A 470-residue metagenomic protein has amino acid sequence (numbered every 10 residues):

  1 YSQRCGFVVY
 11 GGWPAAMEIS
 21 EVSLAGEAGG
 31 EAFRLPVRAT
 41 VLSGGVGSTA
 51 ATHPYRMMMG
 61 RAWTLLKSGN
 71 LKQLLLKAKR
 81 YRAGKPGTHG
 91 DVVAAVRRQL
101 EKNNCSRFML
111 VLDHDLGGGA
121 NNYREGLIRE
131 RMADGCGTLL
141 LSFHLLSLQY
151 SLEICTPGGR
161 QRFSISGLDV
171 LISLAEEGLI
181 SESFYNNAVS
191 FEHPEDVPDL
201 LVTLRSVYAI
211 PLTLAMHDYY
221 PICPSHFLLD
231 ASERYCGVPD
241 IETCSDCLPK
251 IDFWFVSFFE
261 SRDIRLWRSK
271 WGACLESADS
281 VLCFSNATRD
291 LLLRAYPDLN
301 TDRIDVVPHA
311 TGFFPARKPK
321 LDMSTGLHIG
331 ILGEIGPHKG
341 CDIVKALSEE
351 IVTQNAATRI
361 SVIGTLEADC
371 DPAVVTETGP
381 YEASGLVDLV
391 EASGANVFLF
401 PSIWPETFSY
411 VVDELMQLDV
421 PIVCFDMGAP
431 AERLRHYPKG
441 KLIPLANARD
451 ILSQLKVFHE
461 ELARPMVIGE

Functional and structural regions predicted by a protein language model:
Y1-G69, L76, A94-A95: Basic, ligand-binding patches in group-transfer machinery, especially extracytoplasmic/periplasmic segments
Q99-L100, N104-C105, V111-G126, S190-E192 (+1 more regions): A short, glycine/small-residue-rich beta-strand->loop->alpha-helix junction that serves as a flexible
S206-V207, G237-S280: Membrane-proximal helix-turn-helix segments that form the acceptor-binding/catalytic region of lipid-linked
A273-S277, R289-T311: Helix-loop-beta element that forms the nucleotide-linked donor phosphate-binding surface in glycosyltransferases
L282, D322-K339, K345-S348: Conserved donor-binding/catalytic core segment of Leloir-type glycosyltransferases
G364-G394: Nucleotide-activated donor-binding/catalytic signature segment of Leloir-type glycosyltransferases, i.e., the conserved
V387, V412-Q417, A431-E432: Short alpha-helical segment that forms part of, or immediately flanks, the ligand-binding pocket in carbohydrate-active
V397-F398, P421-C424: Short hydrophobic beta-strand element within catalytic cores of glycosyltransferases and related nucleotide-activated
